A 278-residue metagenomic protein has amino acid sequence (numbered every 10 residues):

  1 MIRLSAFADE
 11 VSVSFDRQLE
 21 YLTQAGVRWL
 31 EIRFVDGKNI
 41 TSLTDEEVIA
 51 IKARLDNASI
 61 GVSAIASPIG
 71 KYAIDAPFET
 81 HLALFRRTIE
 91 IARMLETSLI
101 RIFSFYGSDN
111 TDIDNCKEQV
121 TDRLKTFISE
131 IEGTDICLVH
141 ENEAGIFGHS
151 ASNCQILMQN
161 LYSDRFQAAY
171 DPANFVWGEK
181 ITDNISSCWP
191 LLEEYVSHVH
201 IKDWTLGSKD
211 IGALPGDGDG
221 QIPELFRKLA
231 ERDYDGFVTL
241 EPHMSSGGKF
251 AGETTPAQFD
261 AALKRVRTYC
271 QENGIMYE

Functional and structural regions predicted by a protein language model:
M1-A8, S12-R28, D56-S59, E96 (+2 more regions): Histidine-acidic metal/acid-base catalytic patches
I2-D16, N39-I49, H81-F85: N-terminal-biased segments
I2-S5, V35-K38, Y72-D75, T111-I113 (+2 more regions): A short, structure-level motif marking secondary-structure boundaries and short turns
E10-S12, F34-D36, P68-K71, S104-S108 (+4 more regions): Active-site-proximal loop/turn and secondary-structure-junction residues that shape catalytic pockets, frequently
V13-E20, R54-N57, A73-Y170, W177-E179 (+2 more regions): Active-site acidic/histidine proton-transfer and metal-coordination neighborhood in alpha/beta enzyme cores
E31, A64-A66, R101, V139 (+2 more regions): Conserved beta-strand positions in the central sheet of alpha/beta enzyme cores
I32-L55, F105-T111: Glycine-rich, proline-tolerant flexible connector loops at the mouths of alpha/beta enzymes
T41-D45, I74-E79, T111-C116, E179-D183 (+2 more regions): Short, solvent-exposed loop/turn segments at secondary-structure boundaries
